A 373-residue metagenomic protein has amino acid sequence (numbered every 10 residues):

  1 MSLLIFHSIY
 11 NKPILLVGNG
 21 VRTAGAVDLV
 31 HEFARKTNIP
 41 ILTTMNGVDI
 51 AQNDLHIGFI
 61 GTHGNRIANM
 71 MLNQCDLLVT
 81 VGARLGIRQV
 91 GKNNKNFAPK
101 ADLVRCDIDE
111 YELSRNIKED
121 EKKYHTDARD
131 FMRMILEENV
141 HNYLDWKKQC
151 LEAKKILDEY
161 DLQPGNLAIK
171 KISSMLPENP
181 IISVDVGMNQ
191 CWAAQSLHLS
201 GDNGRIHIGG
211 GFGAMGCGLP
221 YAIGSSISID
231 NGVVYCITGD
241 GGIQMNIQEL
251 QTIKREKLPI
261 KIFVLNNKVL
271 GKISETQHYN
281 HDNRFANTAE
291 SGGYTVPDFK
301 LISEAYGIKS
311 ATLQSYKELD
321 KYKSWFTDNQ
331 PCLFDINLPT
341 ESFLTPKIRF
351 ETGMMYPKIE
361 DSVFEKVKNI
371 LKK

Functional and structural regions predicted by a protein language model:
M1, I5, K100-Q190, Y316-S324 (+1 more regions): Phosphate/pyrophosphate-binding active-site segments
H7-Q74, M175-L219: Anionic-ligand anchoring segments at beta-strand to alpha-helix junctions in alpha/beta enzyme folds, i.e., glycine
V17, V81-G82, V186, T238 (+1 more regions): Glycine-rich, N-terminal phosphate-binding loop of Rossmann-like dinucleotide-binding domains
N19-A26, I87, D161-G165, G242-M245 (+1 more regions): Active-site glycine- and acidic-residue-rich loops that bind and position anionic ligands or nucleotide-like cofactors
A26-E32, V90-N94, K171, E249-T252 (+1 more regions): A short acidic, amphipathic alpha-helical/loop segment
I39-M45, V104-D107, I262-L265: Short internal beta-strands
G47-K147, Q277: Glycine-rich, acidic loop regions that bind phosphate or pyrophosphate groups
N65, L72-Q74, N116, H125 (+2 more regions): Thiamine diphosphate
